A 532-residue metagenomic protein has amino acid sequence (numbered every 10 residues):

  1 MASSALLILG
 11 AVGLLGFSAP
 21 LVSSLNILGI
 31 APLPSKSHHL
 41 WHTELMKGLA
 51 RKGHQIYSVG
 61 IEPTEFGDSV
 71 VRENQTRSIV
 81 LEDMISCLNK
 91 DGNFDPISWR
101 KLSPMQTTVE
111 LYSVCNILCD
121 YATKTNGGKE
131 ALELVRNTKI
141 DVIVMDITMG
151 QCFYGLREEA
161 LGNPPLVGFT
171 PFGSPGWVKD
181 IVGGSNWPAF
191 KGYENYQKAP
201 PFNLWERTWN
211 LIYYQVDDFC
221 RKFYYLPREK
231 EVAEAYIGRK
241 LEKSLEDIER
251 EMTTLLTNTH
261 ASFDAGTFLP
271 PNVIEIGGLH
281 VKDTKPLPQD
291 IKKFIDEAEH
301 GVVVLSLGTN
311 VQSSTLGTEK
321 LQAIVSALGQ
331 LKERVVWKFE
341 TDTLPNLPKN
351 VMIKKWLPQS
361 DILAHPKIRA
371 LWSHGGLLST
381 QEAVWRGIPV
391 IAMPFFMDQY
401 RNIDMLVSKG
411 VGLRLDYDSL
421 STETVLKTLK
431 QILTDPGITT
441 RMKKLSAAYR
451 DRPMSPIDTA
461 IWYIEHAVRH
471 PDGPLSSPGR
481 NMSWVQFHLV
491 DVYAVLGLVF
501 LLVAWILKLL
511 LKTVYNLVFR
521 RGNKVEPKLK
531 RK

Functional and structural regions predicted by a protein language model:
M1-V22, I27, V514-K532: Classical eukaryotic N-terminal signal peptides for Sec-dependent ER targeting/secretion, especially the positively
L6, G10-S98, L102, E133-T138 (+11 more regions): Signal-peptide-cleavage-adjacent N-terminal segments of secreted and extracellular proteins
W41-H42, E251, A265-P345: Conserved catalytic-core segment of nucleotide-activated headgroup transferases in glycan assembly
L45, E110, I117-P201, A261-F263: Conserved nucleotide-sugar donor-interacting segment of glycosyltransferase catalytic cores, predominantly GT-B
I143-M145, N350, K355-N402: A donor-sugar binding/catalytic signature common to diverse glycosyltransferases and related nucleotide-sugar
P164-F268: Active-site-proximal region of nucleotide-activated glycan assembly enzymes, centered on histidine/acidic-rich loops
I237, D247-I248, T422-K532: C-terminal amphipathic helix plus adjacent low-complexity, charged tail appended to glycosyltransferase catalytic
M397-T428: Change "using UDP/GDP/dTDP sugars" to "using nucleotide sugars
